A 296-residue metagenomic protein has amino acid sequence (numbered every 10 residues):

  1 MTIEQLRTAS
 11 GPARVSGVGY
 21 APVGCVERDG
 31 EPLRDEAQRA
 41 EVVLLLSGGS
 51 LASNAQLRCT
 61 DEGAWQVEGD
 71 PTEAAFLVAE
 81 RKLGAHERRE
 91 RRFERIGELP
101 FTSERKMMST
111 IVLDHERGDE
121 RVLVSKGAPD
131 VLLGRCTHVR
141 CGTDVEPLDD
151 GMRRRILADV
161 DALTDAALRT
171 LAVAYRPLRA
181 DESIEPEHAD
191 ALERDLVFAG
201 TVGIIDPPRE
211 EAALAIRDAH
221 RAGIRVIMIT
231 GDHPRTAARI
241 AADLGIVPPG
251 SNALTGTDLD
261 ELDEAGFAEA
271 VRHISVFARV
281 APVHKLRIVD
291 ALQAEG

Functional and structural regions predicted by a protein language model:
M1-G296: Conserved cytosolic headpiece of P-type ATPases
